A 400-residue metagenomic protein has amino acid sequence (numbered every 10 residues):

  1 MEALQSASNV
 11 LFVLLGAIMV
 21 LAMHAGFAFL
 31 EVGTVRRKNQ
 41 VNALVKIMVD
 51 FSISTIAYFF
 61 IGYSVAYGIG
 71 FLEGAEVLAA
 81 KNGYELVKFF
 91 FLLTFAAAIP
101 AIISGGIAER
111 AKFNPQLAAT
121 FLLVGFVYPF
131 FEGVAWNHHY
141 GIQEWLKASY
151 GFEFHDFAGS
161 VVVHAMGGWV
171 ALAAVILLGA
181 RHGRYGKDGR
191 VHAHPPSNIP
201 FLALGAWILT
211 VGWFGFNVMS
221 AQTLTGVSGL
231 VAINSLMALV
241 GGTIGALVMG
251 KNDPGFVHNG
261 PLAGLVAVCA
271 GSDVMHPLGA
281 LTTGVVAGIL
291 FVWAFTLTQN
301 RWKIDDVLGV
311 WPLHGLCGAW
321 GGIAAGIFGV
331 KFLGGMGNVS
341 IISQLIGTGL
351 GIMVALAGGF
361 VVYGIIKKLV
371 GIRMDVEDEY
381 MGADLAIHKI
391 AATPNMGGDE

Functional and structural regions predicted by a protein language model:
M1-E400: Hydrophobic alpha-helical transmembrane bundles of multi-pass membrane proteins
